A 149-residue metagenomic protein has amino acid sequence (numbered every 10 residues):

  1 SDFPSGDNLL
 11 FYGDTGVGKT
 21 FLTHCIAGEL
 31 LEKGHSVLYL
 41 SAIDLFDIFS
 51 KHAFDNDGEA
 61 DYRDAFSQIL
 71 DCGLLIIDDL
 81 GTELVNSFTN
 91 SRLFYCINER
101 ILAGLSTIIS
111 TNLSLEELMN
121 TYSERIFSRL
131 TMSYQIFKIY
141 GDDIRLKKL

Functional and structural regions predicted by a protein language model:
S1-F3: Pre-Walker A adenine-sensing motif
G6, L31, H35-D71: Short glycine-rich substrate-engagement loop in P-loop NTPases that contacts/grips substrate
G6-T23: Walker A/P-loop nucleotide-binding motif
F21-G34: P-loop NTPase Walker A phosphate-binding motif
A27, L45-H52, L80-L149: Replace "adjacent to P-loop NTPase cores in ATP/GTP-dependent enzymes" with "adjacent to NTP-binding cores
H35-S36, D71-L74, A103-I109: Loop/turn-to-beta-strand initiation segments
